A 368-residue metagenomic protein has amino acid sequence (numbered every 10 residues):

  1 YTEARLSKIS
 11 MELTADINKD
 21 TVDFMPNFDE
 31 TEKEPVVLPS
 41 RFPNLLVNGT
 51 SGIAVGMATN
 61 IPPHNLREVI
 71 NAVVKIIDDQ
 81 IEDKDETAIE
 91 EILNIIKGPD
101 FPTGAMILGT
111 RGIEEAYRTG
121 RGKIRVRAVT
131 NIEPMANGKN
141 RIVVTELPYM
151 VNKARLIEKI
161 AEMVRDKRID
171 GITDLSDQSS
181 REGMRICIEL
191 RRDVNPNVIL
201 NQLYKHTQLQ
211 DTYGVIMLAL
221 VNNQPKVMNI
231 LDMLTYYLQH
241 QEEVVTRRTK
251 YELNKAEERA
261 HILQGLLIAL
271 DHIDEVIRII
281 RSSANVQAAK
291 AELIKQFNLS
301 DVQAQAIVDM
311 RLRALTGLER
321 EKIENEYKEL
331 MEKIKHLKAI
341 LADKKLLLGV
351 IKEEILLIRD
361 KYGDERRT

Functional and structural regions predicted by a protein language model:
Y1: Phosphate/pyrophosphate-binding betaalpha-module
A4, K8-E12, I17-D20, S51 (+1 more regions): C-terminal interaction appendages of subunits in large macromolecular complexes
L13-R41, T368: P-loop NTPase nucleotide-binding/switch module
T31-V47, G52-V55, N60: Long insertion/accessory domains within large nucleic-acid-processing enzymes
